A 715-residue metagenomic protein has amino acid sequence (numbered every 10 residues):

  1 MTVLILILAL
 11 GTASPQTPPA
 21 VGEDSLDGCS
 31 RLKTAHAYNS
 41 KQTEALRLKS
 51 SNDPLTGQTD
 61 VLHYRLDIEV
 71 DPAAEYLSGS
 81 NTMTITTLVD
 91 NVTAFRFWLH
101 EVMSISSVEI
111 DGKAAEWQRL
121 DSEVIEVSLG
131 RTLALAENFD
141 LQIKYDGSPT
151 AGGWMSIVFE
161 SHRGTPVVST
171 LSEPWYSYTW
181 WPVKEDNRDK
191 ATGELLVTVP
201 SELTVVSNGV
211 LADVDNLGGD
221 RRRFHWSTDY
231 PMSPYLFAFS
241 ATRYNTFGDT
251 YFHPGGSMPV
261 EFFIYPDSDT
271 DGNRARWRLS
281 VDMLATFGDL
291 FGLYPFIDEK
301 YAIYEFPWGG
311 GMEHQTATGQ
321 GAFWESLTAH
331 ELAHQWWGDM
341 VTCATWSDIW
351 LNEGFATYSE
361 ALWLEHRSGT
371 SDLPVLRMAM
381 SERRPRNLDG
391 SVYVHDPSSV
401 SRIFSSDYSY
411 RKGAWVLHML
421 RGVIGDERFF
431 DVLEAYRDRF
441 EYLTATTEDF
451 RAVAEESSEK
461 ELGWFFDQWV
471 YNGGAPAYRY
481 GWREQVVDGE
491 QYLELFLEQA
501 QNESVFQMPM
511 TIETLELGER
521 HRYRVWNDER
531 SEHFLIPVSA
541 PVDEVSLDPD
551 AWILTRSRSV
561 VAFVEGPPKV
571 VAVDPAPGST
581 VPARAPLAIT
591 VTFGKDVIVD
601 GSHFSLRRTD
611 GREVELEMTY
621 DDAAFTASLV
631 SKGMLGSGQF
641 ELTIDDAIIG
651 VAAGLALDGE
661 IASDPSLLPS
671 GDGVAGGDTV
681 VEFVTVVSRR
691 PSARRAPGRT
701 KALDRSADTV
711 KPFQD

Functional and structural regions predicted by a protein language model:
P15-S78, T165-P166, L462-G463, Q468: N-terminal, polar/Ser/Thr-rich
T17, W226, E261-F496: Hydrophobic alpha-helical and helix-loop surface patches within well-folded domains that function as non-catalytic
P18-L26, F95, H100-H162, G219-D220 (+3 more regions): A surface-exposed beta-strand-loop module
G79, T170-W175, V183-A329, Y358-A361: Hydrophobic helix-coil surface modules that form long, contiguous segments used for peptide/substrate interaction
T82-M103, W181-E185, G193-P200, E448 (+1 more regions): Surface-exposed beta-strand/loop patches in extracellular or lumenal glycoproteins
A94, S106, A585-D622, E660-D664: Short, surface-exposed alpha-helix to beta-strand junction/turn motifs within ectodomains of secreted and cell-envelope
L135, K144-G193, F247-T250, A551-K569 (+1 more regions): Glycine/proline-rich low-complexity spacer/linker segments in large multi-domain proteins
T204, R222, A333, H395 (+2 more regions): Non-catalytic accessory/interaction domains
